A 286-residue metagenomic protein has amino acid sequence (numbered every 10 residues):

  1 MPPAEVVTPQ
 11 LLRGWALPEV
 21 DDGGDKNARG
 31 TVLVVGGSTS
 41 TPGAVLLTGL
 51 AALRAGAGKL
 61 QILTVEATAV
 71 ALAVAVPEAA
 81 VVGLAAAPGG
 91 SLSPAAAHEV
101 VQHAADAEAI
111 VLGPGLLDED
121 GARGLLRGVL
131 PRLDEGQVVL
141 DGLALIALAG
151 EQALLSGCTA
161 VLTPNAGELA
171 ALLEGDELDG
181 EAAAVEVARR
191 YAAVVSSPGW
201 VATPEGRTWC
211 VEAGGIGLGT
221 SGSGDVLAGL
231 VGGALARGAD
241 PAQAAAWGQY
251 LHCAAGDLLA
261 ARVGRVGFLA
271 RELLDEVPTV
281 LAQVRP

Functional and structural regions predicted by a protein language model:
M1-Q137, I146-V161, A166, A170-P286: Small-residue (G/A/S/T)-rich helix-start motifs and N-terminal tracts that mark the onset
